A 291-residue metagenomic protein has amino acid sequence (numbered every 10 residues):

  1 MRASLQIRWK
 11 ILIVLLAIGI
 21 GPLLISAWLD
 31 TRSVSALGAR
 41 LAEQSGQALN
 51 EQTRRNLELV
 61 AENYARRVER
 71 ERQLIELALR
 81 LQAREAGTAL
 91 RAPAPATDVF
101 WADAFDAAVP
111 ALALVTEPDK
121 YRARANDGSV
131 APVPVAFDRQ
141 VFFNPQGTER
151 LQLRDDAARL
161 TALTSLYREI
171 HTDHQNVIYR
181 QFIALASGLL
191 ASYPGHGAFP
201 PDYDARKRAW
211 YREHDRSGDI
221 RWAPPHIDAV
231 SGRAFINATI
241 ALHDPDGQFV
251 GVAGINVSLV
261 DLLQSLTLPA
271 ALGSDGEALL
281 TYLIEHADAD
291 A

Functional and structural regions predicted by a protein language model:
A3-E43: Extreme N-terminal signal-anchor transmembrane helix of membrane signaling/transducer proteins, especially in bacteria
R40-L59, D103-A108: Short extracytoplasmic/periplasmic juxtamembrane "stem" segments immediately C-terminal to an N-terminal membrane anchor
E62, V68-R216, L266-A270: Extracytoplasmic/periplasmic sensory segments of membrane signal-transduction proteins
E76, I178-R180, S187, I220 (+3 more regions): Extracellular structured ligand-interaction cores
A158-H174, V252-A291: Solvent-exposed, extracytoplasmic
L185, D244-P245, Y282: Short, acidic, Ser/Thr-enriched surface-loop or helix-capping motifs
D204-A205, S231-P269: Conserved beta-strands of PAS-like sensory domains
D215-A241, G276-L279, L283-E285: Membrane-proximal, non-catalytic sensory/regulatory domains of signal-transducing membrane proteins
